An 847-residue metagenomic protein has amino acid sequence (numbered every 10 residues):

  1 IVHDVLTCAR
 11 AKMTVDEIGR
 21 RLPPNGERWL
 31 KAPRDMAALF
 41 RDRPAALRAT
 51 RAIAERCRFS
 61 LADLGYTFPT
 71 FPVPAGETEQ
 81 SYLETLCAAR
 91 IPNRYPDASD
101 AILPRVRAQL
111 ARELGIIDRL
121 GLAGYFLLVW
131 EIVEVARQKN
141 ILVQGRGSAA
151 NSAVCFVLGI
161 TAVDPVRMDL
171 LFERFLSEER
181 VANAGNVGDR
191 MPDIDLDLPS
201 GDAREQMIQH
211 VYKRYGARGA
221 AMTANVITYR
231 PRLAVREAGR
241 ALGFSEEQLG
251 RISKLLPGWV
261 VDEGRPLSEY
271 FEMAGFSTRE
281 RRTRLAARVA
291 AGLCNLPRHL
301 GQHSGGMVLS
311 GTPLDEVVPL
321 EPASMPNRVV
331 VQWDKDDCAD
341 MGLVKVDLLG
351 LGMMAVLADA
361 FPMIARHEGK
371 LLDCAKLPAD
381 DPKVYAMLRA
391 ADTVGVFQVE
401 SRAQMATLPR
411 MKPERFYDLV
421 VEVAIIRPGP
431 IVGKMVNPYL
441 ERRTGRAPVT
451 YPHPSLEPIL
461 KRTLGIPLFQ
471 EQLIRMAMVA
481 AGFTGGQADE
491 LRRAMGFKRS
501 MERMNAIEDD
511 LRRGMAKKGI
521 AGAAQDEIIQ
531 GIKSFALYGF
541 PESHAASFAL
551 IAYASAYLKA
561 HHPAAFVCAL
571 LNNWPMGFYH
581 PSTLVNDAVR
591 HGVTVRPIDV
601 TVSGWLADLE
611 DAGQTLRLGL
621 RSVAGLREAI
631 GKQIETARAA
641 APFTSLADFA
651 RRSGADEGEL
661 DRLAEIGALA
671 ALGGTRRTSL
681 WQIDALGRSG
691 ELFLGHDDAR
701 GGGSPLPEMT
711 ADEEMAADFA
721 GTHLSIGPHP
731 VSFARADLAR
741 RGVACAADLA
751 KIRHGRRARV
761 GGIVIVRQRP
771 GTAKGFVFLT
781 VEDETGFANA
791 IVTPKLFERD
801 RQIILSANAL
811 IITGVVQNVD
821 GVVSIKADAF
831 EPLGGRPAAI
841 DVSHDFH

Functional and structural regions predicted by a protein language model:
I1-S679, I683-R688, D718, Q768-T772: Alpha-helical scaffold/interaction cores of sigma-54-like transcription cofactors and many family A DNA polymerases
P322, V331-D334, S582-N586, L663-H847: Prokaryote-biased recognition of long, low-complexity C-terminal linker/tail segments that are poorly structured
